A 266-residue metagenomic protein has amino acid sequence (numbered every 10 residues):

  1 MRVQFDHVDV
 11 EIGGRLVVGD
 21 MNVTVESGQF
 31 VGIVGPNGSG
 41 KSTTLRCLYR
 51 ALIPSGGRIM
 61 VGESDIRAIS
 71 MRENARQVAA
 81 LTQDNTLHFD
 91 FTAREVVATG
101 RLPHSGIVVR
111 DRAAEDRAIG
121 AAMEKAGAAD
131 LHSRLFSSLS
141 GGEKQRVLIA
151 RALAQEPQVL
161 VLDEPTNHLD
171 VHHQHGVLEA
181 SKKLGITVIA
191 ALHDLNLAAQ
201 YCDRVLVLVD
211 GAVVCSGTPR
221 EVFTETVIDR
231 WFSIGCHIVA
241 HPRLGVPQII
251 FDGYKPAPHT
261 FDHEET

Functional and structural regions predicted by a protein language model:
V34-P36: The feature captures the beta-strand-to-loop junction immediately N-terminal to the Walker
Y49: Helix-to-loop junction immediately C-terminal to a conserved catalytic motif
G57-D65, N74: Conserved ABC transporter NBD signature motif
A98, A113-L131: Conserved ABC ATPase "signature" region
E156: Conserved catalytic motifs of ABC-family nucleotide-binding domains
L160-E164, L169: Catalytic Walker B motif of ABC-type/P-loop ATPase nucleotide-binding domains
W231-T266: ABC ATPase nucleotide-binding domains
